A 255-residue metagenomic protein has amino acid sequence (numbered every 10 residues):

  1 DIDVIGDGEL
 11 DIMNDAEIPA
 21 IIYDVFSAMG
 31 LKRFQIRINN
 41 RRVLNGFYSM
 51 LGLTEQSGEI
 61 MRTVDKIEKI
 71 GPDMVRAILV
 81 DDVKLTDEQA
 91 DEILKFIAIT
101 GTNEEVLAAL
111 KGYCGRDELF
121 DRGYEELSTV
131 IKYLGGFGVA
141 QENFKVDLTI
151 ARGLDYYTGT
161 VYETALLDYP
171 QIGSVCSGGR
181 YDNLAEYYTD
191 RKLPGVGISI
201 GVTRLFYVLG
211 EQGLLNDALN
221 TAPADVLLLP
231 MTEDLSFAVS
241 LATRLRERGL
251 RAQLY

Functional and structural regions predicted by a protein language model:
D1-K32, R42, R76-Y255: Positively charged, Gly/Ser-enriched RNA/tRNA-binding surfaces
I36, N40-F47, G52: Glycine-rich, mobile lid/loop segments that gate access to catalytic sites or pores
I36-N39, I67-D73, R122: Short acidic alpha-helix initiation/capping motifs at coil-to-helix transition points, especially at protein N-termini
R37, I60-R62, A252-Y255: A generic structural motif
G52-V80, L166-D168: Acidic, His- and aromatic-enriched active-site or binding-groove loops in soluble protein domains that engage sugars
